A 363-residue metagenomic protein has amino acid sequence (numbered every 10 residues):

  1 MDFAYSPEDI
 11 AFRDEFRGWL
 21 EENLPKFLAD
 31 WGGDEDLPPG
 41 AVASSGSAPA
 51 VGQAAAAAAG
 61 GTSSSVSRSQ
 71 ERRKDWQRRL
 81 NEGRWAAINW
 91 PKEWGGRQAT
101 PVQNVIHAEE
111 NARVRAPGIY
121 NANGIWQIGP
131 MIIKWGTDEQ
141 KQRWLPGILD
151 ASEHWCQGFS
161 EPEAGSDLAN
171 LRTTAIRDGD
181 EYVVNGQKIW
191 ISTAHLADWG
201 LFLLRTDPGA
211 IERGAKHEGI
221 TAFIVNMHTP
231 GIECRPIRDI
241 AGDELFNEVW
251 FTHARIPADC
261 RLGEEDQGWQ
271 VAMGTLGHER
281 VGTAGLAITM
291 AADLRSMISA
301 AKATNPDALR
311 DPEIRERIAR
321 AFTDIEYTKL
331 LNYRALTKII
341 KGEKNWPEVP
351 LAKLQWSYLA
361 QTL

Functional and structural regions predicted by a protein language model:
M1-N123, Q140-R143, G147-D150, T283 (+2 more regions): Amphipathic, small/basic residue-rich leader segments at the start of a protein or domain
E22, W85, R97, I191 (+2 more regions): Alpha-helix capping/hinge segments and adjacent helical runs
L28-D36, P312, E326-L363: C-terminal helix-coil-helix/basic helical segment that borders enzyme active sites and/or dimer interfaces and provides
Y120-E139, G165: N-terminal glycine-rich flavin-associated loop
A151-F159, L203: A short, Trp-centered hydrophobic/proline-enriched beta-strand micro-motif
T173-I176: A structural signal for short hydrophobic beta-strand segments in well-ordered beta-sheet cores
D180-E181, N185-R235: A short core secondary-structure module
I232-L330, P350: Glycine-rich beta->alpha junctions and the first turn(s) of the following alpha-helix
